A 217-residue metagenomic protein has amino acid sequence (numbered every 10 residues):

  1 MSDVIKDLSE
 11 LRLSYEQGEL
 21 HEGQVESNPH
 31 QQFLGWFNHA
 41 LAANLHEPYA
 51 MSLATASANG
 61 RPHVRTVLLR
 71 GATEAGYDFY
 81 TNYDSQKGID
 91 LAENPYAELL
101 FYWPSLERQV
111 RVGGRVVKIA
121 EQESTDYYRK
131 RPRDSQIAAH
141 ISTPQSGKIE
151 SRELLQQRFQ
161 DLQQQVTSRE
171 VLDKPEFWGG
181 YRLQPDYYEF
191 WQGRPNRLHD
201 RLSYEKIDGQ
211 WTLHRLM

Functional and structural regions predicted by a protein language model:
M1-M217: Binding-site signature for planar aromatic cofactors or substrates
